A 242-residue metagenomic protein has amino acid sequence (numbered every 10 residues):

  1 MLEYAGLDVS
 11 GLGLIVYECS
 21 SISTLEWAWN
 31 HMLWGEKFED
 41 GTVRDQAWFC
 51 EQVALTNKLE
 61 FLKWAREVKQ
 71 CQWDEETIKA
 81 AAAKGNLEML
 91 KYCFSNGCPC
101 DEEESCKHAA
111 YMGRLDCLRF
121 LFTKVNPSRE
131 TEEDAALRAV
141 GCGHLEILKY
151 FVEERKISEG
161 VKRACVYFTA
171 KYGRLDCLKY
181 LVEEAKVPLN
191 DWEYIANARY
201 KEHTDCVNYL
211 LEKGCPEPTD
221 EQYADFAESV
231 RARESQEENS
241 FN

Functional and structural regions predicted by a protein language model:
M1-N242: Ankyrin repeat (ANK) tandem alpha-helical domains that serve as protein-protein interaction scaffolds, prominent
